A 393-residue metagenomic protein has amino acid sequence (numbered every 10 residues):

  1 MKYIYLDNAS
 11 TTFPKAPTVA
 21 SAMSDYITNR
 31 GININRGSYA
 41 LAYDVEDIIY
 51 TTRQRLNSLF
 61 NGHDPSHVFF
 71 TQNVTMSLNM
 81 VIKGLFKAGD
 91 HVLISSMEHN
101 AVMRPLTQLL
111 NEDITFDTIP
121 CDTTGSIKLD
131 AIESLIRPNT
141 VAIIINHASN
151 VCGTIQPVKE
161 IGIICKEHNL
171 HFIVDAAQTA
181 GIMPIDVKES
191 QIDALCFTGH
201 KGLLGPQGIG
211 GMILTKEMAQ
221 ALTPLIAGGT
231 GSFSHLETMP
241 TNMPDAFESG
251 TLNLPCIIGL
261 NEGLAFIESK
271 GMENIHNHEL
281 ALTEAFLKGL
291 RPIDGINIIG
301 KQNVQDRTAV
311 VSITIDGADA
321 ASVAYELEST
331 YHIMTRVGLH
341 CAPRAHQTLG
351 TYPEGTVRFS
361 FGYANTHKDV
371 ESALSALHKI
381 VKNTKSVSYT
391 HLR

Functional and structural regions predicted by a protein language model:
M1-S388: Pyridoxal 5′-phosphate
T390-R393: Conserved small/polar residues in nucleotide/adenosyl-binding loops
